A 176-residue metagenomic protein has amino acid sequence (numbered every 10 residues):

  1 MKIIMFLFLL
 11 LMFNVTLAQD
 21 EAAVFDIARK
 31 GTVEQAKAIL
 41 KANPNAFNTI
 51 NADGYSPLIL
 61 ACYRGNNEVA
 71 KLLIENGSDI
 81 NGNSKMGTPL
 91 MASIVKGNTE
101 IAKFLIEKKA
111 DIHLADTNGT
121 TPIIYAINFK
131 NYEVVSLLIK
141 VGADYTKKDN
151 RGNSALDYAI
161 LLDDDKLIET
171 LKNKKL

Functional and structural regions predicted by a protein language model:
Q35, E68-V69, E100-I101, E133-V134 (+1 more regions): Conserved ankyrin/ankyrin-like repeat signature
A46-F47, I80, I112, Y145: Ankyrin-repeat inter-repeat connecting loop/turn
I50, G82-N83, A115, K148: Ankyrin-repeat boundary/linker signal
